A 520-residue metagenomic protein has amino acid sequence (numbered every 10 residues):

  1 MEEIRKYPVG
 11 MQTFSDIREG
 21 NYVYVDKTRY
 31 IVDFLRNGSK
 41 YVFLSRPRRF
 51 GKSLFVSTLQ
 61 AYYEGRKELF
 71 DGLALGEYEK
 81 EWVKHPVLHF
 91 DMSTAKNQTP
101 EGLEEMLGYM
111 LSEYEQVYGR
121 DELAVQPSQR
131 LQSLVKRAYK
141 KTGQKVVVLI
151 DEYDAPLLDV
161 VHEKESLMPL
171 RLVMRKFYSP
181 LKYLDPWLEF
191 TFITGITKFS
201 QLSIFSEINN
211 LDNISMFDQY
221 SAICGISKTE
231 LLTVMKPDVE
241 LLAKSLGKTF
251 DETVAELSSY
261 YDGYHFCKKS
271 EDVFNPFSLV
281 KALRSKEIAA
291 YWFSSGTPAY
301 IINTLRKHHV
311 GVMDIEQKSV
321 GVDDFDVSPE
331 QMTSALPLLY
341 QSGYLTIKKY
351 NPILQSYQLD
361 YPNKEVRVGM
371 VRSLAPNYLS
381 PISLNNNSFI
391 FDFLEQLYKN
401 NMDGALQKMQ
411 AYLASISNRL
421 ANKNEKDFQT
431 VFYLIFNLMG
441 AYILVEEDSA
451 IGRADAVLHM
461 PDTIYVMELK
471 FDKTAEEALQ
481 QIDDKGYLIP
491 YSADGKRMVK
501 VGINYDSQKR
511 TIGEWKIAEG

Functional and structural regions predicted by a protein language model:
M1-N424, M439: Phosphate-binding site recognition
A138-T142, I435-P461: Active-site metal-binding core of divalent-cation-utilizing nuclease and nuclease-like domains
V147, T463-Y465, V499: Structural motif
M168-V173, F471-L488: Mg2+/Mn2+-dependent nuclease catalytic core
F177-L184, P337-L345, Y433-N437, A441 (+1 more regions): Metal-dependent nuclease catalytic cores in nucleic-acid-processing enzymes, especially RNase H-like/related
F432, A454-F471, K485: Conserved catalytic cores of phosphodiester-cleaving nucleases, focusing on short active-site segments
P490, K496-G520: Domain-level recognition of nuclease-like catalytic cores that cleave nucleotide substrates
